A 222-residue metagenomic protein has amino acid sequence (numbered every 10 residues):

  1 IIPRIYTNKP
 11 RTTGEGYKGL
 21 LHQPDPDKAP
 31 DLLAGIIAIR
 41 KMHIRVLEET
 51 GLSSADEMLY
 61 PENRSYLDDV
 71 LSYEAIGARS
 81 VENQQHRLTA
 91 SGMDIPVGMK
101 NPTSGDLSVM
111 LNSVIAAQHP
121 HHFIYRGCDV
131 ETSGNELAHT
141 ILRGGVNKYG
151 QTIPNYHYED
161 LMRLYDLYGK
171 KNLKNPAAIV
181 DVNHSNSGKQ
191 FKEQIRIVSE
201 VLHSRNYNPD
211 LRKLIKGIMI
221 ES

Functional and structural regions predicted by a protein language model:
I2-R163, H184-S185, K189-E200, S204 (+2 more regions): Active-site-facing alpha/beta catalytic cores
L164-G169, L173: Redox- and metal-dependent alpha/beta enzyme cores, enriched for Fe-S-associated oxidoreductases and cofactor-handling
V180: Conserved, mostly hydrophobic/aromatic
